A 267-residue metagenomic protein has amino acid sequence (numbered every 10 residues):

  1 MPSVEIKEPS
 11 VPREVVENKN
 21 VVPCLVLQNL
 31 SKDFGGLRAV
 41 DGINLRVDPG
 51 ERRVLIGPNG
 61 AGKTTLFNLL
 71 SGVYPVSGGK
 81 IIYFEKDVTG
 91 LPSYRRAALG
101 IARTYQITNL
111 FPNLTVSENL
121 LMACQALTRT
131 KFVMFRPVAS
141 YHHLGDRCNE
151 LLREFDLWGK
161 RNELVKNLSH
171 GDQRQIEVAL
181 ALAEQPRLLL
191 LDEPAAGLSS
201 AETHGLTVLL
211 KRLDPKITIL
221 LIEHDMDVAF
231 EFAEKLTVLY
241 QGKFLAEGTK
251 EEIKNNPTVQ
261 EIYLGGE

Functional and structural regions predicted by a protein language model:
P2-E267: Glycine-rich phosphate-binding loops of nucleotide-dependent enzymes
